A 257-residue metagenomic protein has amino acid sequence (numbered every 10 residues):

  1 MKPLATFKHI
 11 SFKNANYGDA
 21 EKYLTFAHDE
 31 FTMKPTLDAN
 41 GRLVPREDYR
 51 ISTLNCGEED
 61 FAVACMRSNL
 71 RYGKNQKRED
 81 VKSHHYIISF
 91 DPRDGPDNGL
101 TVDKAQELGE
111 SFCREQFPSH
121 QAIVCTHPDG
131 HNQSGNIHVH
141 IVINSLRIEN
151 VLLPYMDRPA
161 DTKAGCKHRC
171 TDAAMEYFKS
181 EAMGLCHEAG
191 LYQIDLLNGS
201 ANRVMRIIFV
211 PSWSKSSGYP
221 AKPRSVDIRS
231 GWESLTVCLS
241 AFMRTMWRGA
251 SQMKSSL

Functional and structural regions predicted by a protein language model:
M1-L257: N-terminal nicking endonuclease/strand-transfer module with a His-rich metal-binding environment and a catalytic Tyr
